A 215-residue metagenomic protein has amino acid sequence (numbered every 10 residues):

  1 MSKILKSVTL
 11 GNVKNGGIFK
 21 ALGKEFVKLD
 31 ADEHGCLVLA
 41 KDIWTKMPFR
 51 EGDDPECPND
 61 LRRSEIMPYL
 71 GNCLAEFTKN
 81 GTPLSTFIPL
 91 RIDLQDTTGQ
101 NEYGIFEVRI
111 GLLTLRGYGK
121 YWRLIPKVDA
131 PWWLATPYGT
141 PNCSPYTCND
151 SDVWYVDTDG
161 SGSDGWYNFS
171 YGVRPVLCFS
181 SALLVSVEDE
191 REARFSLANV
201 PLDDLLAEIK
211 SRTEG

Functional and structural regions predicted by a protein language model:
M1-S196, L205: Collagenous Gly-X-Y triple-helix signature in extracellular proteins
L206, K210-T213: Residue-level detector of alpha-helical secondary structure
